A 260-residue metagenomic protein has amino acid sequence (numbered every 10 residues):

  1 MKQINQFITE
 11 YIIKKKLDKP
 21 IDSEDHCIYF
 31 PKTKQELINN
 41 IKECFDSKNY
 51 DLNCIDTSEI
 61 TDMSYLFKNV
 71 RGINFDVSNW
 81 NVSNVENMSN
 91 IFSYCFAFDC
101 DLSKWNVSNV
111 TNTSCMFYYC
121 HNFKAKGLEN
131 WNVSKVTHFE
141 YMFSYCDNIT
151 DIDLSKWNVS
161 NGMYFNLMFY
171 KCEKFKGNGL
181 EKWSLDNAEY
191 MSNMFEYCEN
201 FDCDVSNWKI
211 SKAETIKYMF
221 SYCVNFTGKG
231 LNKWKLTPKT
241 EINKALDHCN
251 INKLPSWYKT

Functional and structural regions predicted by a protein language model:
M1-T260: Negatively charged
